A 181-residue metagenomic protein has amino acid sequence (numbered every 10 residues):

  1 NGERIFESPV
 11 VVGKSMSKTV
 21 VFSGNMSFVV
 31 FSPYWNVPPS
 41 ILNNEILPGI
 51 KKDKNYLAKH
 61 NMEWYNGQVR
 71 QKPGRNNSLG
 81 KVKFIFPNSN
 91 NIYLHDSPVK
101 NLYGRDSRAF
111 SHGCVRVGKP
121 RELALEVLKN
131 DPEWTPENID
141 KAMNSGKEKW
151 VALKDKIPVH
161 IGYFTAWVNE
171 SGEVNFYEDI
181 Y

Functional and structural regions predicted by a protein language model:
N1-Y181: Well-ordered beta-sheet/strand-loop patches within structured domains
